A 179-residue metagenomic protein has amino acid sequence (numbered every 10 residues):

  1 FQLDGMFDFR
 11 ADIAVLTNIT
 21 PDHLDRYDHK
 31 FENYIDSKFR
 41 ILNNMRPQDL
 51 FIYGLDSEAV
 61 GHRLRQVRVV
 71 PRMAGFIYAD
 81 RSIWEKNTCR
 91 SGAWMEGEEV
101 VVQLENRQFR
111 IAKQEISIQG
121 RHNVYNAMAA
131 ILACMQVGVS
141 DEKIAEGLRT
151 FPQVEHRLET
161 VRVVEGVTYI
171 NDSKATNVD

Functional and structural regions predicted by a protein language model:
F1-F76, R81, M95, V101 (+1 more regions): Flexible active-site lid/hinge loop adjacent to a nucleotide/diphosphate and Mg2+-phosphate binding pocket
D56, E99, E105-N106, Q136-G138: Short loop segments at secondary-structure junctions
I77-I83, S140-K143: Short Pro/Gly-enriched beta-strand edge/turn motifs at strand-loop
A79-R81, N106, V164: Short, solvent-exposed coil/turn elements at secondary-structure transition points
E85-N87: Short, internal acidic amphipathic alpha-helical interface segments that mediate docking to partner proteins
R90-G92, G120: Conserved ATP-binding loop and adjacent catalytic segment of the adenylate-forming AMP-binding
G92-R110, V154-R162: Acidic-glycine-rich active-site phosphate/pyrophosphate-binding loop
I111-D179: Nucleotide phosphate-binding/pyrophosphate-handling subdomain across enzymes that bind or process nucleotide phosphates
